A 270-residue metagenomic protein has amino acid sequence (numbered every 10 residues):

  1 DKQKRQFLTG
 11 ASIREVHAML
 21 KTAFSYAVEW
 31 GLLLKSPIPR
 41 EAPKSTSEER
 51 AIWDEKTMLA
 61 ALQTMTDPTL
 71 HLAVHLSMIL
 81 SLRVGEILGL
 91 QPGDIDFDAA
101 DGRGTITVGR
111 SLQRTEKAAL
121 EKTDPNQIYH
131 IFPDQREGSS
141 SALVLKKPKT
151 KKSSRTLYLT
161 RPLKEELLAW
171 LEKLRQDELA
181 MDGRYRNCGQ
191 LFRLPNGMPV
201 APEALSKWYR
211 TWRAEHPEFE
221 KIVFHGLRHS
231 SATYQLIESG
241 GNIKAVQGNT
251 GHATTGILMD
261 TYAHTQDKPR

Functional and structural regions predicted by a protein language model:
D1-S25, L32, S47, M198-A204 (+2 more regions): N-terminal core-binding DNA-recognition domain of tyrosine site-specific recombinases/integrases
Q6, Q63, D67-P68, L80 (+4 more regions): Short, basic (Lys/Arg/His-rich) helix/loop patches that form interaction surfaces in the mid-to-C-terminal regions
Q6-G10, R14-V16, E29, L33-P92 (+3 more regions): Basic, Lys/Arg- and aromatic-enriched nucleic-acid-binding interface segment
R14, K21, L88, T233 (+2 more regions): Key DNA-contacting residues within the recognition helix of helix-turn-helix
A18, T22, R161, E165 (+3 more regions): Generic recognition of well-ordered alpha-helical segments within structured catalytic/regulatory domains
K21-F24, V28, Q266, R270: C-terminal flanking helix
P43, T57, L90-E172: Conserved tyrosine-mediated DNA breakage-rejoining catalytic core shared by Y-recombinases
K44-S45, I52, R103, L112-R114 (+1 more regions): Catalytic-site neighborhood detector that most strongly recognizes the C-terminal catalytic loop/helix of tyrosine
